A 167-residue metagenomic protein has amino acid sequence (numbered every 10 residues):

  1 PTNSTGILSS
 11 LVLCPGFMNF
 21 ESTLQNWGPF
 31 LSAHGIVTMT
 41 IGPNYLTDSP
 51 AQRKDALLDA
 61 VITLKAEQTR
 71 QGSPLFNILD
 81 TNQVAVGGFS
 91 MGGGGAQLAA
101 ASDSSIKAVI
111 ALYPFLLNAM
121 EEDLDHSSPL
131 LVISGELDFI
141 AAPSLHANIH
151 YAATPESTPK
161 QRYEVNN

Functional and structural regions predicted by a protein language model:
T2-I7, A51-S90, G94: Gly/Ser-rich "nucleophile elbow"/oxyanion-hole loop immediately N-terminal to the catalytic nucleophile in hydrolases
S4-S49, F139-P143: Short substrate-entry loop that stabilizes the transition state in hydrolases
L8-L11, I36, Q83, K107 (+1 more regions): Alpha/beta-hydrolase fold active-site loops
G93-D103: Short glycine-enriched nucleophile-adjacent loop and the immediately C-terminal alpha-helix near the catalytic center
S105-L116, Q161: A conserved short beta-strand
N118-S128: Conserved serine/cysteine hydrolase catalytic core
H126-N167: Active-site-adjacent alpha-helix of alpha/beta-hydrolase-fold enzymes
